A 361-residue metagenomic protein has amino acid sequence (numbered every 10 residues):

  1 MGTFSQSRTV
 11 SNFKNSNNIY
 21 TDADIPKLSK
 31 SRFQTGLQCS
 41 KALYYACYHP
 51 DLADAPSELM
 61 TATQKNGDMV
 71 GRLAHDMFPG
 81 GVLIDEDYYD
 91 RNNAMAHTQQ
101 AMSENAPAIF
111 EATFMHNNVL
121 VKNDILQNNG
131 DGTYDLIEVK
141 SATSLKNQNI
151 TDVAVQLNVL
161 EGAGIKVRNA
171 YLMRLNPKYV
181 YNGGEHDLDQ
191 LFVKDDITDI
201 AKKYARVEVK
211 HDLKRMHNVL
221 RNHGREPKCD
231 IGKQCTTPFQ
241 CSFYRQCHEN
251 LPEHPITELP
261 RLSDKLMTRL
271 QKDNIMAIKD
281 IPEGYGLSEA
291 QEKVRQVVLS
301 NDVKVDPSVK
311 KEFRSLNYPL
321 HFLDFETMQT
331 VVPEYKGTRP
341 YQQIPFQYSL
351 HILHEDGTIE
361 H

Functional and structural regions predicted by a protein language model:
G2-T133, D264-V305: Metal-dependent nuclease catalytic cores that hydrolyze phosphodiester bonds in DNA/RNA, characterized by
K14, S144-N147, G162-F243, E360: Metal-dependent nuclease catalytic regions and adjoining charged, substrate-binding loops involved in nucleic-acid end
L52, S144-L145, Y179-V180, N250 (+3 more regions): Flexible loop/turn segments at secondary-structure boundaries
A53, E185-Q190, K336-Q343: Short secondary-structure boundary/capping segments
E111-T113, K122-N128, T133-L145, D152 (+2 more regions): Active-site ExK catalytic segment of metal-dependent nucleases
F114, S308-H361: Conserved RNase H-like, two-metal-ion catalytic cores of nucleic-acid enzymes
N147-Y171, S349-H354: Metal-dependent nuclease catalytic cores in nucleic-acid-processing enzymes, especially RNase H-like/related
V209-N317, T327: A charged, amphipathic alpha-helical module
